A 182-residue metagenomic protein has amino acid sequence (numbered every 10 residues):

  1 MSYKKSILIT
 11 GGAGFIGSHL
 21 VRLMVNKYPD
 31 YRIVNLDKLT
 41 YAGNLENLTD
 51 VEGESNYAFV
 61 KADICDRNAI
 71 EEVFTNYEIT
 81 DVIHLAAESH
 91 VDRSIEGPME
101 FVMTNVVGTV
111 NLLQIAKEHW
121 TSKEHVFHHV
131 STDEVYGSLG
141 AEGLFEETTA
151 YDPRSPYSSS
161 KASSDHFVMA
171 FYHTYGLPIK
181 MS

Functional and structural regions predicted by a protein language model:
M1-S182: N-terminal Rossmann-like NAD(P)+-binding domain of SDR-like oxidoreductases, especially those catalyzing
